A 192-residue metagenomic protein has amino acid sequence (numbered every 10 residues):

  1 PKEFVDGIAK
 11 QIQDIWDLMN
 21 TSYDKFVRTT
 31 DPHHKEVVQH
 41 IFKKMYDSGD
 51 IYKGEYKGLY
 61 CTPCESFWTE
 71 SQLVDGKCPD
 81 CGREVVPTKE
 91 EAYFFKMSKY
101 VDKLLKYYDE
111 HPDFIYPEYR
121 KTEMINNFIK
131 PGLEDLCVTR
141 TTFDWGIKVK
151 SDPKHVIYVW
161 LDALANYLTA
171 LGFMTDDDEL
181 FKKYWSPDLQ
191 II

Functional and structural regions predicted by a protein language model:
P1-I51, E65, K106: N-terminal Rossmann-like or analogous alpha/beta NTP/dinucleotide-binding catalytic cores that position adenine
R28, H33-V37, P63, C81 (+1 more regions): Structured secondary-structure scaffolds
K44, Y60, F67, K77 (+1 more regions): The −1 position to Zn-ligating cysteines in a subset of zinc-ribbon hairpins
I51-G58: Immediate flanking context of iron-sulfur cluster ligation sites
K57, V74-D75: Short metal-coordination and nucleic-acid-contact micro-motifs, chiefly zinc-binding Cys/His arrays
W68, V85: Cys/His-rich microdomains that often coordinate metals
